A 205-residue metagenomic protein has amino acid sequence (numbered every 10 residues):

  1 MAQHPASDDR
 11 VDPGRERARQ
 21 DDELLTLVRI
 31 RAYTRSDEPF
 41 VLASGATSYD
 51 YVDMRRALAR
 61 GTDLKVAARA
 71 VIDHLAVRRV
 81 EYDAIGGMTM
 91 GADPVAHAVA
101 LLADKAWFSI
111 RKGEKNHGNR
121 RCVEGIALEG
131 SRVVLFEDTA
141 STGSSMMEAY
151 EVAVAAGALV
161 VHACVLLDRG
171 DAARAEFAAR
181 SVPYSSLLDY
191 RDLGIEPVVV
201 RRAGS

Functional and structural regions predicted by a protein language model:
A2-L27, E151-S205: PRPP-dependent phosphoribosyltransferase catalytic core
A2-V80: Active-site-facing substrate-recognition patch
D73, H97, L101, E151 (+1 more regions): Short, well-ordered alpha-helices that flank and scaffold nucleotide-derived cofactor binding pockets
V80-T89, C164-L166: Short glycine-rich phosphate-binding loop at a beta-alpha junction
D83, S131, V161: Conserved acidic residues
A84-A96, Y190: Ordered, amphipathic secondary-structure segments that act as subunit-interaction surfaces in large macromolecular
V95-V134, S141-E148, V199-R201: Short, glycine/charge-rich flexible loops or terminal/linker lids adjacent to PRPP-binding catalytic cores
